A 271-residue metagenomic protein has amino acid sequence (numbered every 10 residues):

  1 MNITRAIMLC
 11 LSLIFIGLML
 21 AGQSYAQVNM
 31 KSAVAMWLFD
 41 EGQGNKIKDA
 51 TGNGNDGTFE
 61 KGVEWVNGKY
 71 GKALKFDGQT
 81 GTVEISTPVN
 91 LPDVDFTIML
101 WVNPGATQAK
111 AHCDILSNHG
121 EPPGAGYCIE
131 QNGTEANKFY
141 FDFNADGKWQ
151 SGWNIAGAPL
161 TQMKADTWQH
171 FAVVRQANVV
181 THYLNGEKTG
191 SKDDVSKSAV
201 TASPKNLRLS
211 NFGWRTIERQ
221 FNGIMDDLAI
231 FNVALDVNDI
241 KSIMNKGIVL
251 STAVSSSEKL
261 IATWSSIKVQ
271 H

Functional and structural regions predicted by a protein language model:
M1-L11: Bacterial N-terminal signal peptides that target proteins for export
C10-M19: Bacterial N-terminal signal peptides
G22-N55, V66-L235, V254-H271: Extracellular glycan-associated modules
I243-I248: Intrinsically disordered, low-complexity regulatory segments
